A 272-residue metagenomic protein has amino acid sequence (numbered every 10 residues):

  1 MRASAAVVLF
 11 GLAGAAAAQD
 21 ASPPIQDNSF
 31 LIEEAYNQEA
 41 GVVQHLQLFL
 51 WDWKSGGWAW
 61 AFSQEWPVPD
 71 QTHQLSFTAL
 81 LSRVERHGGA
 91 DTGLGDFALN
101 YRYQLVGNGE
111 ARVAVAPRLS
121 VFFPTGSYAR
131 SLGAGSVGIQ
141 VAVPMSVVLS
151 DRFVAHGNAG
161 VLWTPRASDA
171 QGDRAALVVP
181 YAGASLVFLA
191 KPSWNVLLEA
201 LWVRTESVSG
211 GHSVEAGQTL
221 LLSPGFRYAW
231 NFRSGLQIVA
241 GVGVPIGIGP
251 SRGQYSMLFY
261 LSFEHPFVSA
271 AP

Functional and structural regions predicted by a protein language model:
M1-L9: Sec-dependent signal peptide recognition, specifically the positively charged N-region followed immediately by
L9-G11, W230: Local alpha-helix boundary/kink/capping signal
A13-A15: N-terminal signal peptide c-region/cleavage motif recognized by signal peptidases
Q19-P272: Transmembrane beta-barrel domains of Gram-negative outer membranes and organellar outer membranes
